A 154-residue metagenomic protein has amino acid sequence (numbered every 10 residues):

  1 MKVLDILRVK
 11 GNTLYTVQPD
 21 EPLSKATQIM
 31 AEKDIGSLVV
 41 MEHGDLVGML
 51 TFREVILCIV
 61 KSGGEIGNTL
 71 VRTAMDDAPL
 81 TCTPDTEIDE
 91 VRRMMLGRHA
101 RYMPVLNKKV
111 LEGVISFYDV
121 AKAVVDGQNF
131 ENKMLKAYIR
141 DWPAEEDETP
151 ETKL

Functional and structural regions predicted by a protein language model:
M1-N12, T51-L96, F117-L154: Tandem CBS (Bateman) regulatory domains
T13-T16, D45-L46, K61, T81 (+1 more regions): Short, flexible active-site loop motifs that bind/organize anionic cofactors or intermediates
T16-D34, M41, T81-H99, L106: The conserved cystathionine-beta-synthase
E21-E32, K61-A74, K109: Short, charge-rich amphipathic segments
M30-K33, L38-E54, M95, M103-V120: A glycine-centered beta-loop-beta connector
